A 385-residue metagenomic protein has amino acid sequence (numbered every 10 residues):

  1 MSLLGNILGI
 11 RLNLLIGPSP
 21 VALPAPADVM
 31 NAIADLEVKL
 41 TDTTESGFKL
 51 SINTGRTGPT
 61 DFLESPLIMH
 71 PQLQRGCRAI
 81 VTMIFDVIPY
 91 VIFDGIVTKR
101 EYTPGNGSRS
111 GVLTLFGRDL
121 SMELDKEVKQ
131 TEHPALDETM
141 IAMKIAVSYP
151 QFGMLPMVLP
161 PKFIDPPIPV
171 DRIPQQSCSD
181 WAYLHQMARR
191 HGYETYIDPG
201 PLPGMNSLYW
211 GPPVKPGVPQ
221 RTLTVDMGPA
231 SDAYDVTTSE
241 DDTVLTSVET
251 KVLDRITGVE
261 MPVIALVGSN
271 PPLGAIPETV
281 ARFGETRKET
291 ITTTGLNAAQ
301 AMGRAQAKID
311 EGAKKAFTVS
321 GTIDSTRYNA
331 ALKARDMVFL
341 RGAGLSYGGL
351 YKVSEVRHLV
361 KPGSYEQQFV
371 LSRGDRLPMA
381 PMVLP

Functional and structural regions predicted by a protein language model:
M1-L124: Assembly/oligomerization scaffold segments
I16-P18, I52-T54, G117-D119, I197 (+4 more regions): Flexible glycine-/small-residue-rich
P24, D125-P134, W181, H185 (+3 more regions): Surface-exposed, non-catalytic interaction/assembly patches
D35, V91-I96, T114, Q130 (+5 more regions): Well-ordered beta-strand positions in beta-sheet-rich domains
T43-Q72, A230-P385: An acidic/polar, Gly/Ser/Thr-rich interaction patch typically located in mid-to-C-terminal regions of proteins
K49-L50, G117, E127-V158, P174-P199 (+2 more regions): Amphipathic, non-transmembrane alpha-helical segments in extracytoplasmic/periplasmic proteins
Y90, G95-I96, E101-Y102, N106 (+7 more regions): Ser/Thr/Pro/Gly-biased, low-complexity, turn-/loop-rich segments that often occur immediately after N-terminal
S110-L115, D119, V158-D232: Short beta-strand-centered interaction patches in the first periplasmic/extracellular domains of large envelope
